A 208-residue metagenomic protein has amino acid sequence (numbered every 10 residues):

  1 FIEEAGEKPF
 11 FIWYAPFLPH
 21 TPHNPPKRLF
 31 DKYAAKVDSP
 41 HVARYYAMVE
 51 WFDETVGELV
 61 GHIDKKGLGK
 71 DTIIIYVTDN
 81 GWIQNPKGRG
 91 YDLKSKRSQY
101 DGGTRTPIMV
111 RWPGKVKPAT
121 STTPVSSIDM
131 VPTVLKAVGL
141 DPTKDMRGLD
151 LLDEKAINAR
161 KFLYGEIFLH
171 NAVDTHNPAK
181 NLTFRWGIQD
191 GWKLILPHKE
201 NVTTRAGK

Functional and structural regions predicted by a protein language model:
F1-R44, N80-L93: Active-site His/acidic residue clusters
I2, D31-T72, A137: A long, amphipathic alpha-helix that forms part of the scaffold/cap immediately adjacent to metal-dependent active
A5, P9, L18, I63 (+6 more regions): A generic secondary-structure signal for well-formed alpha-helical elements
A5-I12, L68-I74, R105-T106, A159-R160 (+1 more regions): Loop/turn elements at helix/coil->beta-strand transitions in domains of secreted/extracellular proteins
F10-A15, V49-F52, V56-L59, I73-T78 (+3 more regions): Beta-strand elements within well-structured catalytic alpha/beta cores of enzymes that handle phosphate/sulfate esters
Y14-F17, P26, V77-N80, R111-G114 (+2 more regions): Active-site-proximal beta-strand/loop segments in catalytic clefts of secreted hydrolases
N24, G61-A119, V125-S126, R147 (+1 more regions): Histidine-centered active-site microenvironments of extracellular/periplasmic hydrolases and transferases
W82-G88, K94, V116, T123 (+2 more regions): C-terminal cap/loop subdomain of S1 sulfatases and analogous C-terminal strand-loop tails that border
